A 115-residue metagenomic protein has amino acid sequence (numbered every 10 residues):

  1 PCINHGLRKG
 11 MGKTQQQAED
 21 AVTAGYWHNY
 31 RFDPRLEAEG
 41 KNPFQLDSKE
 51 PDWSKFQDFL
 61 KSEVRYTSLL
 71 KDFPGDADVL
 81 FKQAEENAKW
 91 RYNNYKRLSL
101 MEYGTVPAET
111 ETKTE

Functional and structural regions predicted by a protein language model:
P1-G75, Q83, K96, T112-E115: Glycine/aspartate-rich loop-and-adjacent alpha/beta segment that forms the canonical ThDP
A84, A88-T110: Long, highly charged low-complexity segments enriched in Glu/Asp and Lys/Arg with interspersed Ser/Thr
